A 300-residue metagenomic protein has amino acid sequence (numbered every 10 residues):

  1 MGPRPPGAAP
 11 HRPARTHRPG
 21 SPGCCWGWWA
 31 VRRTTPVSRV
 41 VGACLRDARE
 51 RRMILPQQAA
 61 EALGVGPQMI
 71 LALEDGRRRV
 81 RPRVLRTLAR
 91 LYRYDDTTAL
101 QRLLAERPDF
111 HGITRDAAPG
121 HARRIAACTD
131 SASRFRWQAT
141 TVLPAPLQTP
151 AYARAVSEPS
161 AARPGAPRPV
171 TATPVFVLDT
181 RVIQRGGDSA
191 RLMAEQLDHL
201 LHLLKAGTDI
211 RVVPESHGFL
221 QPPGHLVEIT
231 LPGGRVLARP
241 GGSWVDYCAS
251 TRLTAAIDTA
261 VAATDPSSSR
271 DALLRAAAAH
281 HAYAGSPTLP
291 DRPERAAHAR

Functional and structural regions predicted by a protein language model:
G2-A14, P19: Compositionally biased, low-complexity flexible segments
P6, H11, L100-A105, R239-P240: Generic low-polarity alpha-helical segments
R18-R52, P56-Q68, A72-G186, T259-R300: Interdomain hinge/linker segments and adjacent boundary elements that couple functional modules
A190-R300: C-terminal regulatory/effector modules of DNA-binding transcriptional regulators
